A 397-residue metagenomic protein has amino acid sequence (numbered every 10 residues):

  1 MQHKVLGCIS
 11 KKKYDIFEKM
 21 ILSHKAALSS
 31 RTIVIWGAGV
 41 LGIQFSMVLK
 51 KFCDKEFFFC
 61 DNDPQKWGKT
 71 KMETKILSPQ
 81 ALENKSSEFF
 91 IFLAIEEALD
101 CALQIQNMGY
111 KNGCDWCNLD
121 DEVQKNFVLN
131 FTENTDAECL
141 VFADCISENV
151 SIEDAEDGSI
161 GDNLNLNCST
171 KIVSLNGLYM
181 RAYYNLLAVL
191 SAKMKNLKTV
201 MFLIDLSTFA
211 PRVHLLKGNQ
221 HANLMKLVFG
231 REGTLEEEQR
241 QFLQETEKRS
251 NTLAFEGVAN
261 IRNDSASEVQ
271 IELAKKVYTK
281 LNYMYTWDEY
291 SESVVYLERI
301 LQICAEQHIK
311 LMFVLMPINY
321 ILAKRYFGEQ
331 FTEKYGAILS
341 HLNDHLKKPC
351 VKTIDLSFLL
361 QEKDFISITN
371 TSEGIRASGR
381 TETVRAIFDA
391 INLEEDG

Functional and structural regions predicted by a protein language model:
M1-F127: Hydrophobic, well-ordered beta-alpha structural blocks that scaffold small-molecule cofactor pockets
L49-F52, A155-C168, I300-I303, Q307-I309: A short, Lys/Arg-enriched amphipathic alpha-helix followed by its capping loop at the start of a domain
K125-L178, A182-A192: Serine-esterase "nucleophile elbow" of acetyl-processing enzymes
V150-E156, V213, A323-E333: Short, flexible/disordered intra-domain loops and linkers
I204, V213-Q307: Secreted/periplasmic serine-hydrolase-like ester/acetyl group-modifying domain
E268-I271, L301-Q330: Active-site segments of SGNH/GDSL-like serine hydrolases that catalyze O-acetyl group transfer/hydrolysis on lipids
Y320-L356: Substrate-gating cap/lid alpha-helix
I368-G397: Histidine-centered active-site loop/cap adjacent to the catalytic His in serine esterases/O-acetyl transfer systems
